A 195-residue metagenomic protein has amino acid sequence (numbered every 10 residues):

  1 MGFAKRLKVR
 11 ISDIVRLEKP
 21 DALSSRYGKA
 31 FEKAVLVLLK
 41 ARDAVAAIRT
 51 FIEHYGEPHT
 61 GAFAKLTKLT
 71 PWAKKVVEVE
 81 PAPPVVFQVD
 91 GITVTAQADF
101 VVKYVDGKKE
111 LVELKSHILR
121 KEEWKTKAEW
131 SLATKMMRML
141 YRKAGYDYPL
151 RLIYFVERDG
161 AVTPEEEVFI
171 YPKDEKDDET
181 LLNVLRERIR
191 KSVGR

Functional and structural regions predicted by a protein language model:
M1-A98, K103: Metal-dependent nuclease catalytic cores that hydrolyze phosphodiester bonds in DNA/RNA, characterized by
L23, W124-L132: Short alpha-helix boundary/capping segments
V86, H117-L119, V156-G160: Short, solvent-exposed loop/turn segments at secondary-structure junctions
G91-T95, K109, V162-V168: Short, mixed charged/polar active-site loops that provide acid/base catalysis or chelate metal/phosphate cofactors
A96-E122, M137: Conserved catalytic cores of phosphodiester-cleaving nucleases, focusing on short active-site segments
K121-K125, T163-P164: Short acidic, glycine/proline-rich loop/turn micro-motifs
W130-Y141: An active-site-proximal "capping" alpha-helix that borders the catalytic cofactor pocket
M139-R195: Metal-dependent nuclease catalytic regions and adjoining charged, substrate-binding loops involved in nucleic-acid end
